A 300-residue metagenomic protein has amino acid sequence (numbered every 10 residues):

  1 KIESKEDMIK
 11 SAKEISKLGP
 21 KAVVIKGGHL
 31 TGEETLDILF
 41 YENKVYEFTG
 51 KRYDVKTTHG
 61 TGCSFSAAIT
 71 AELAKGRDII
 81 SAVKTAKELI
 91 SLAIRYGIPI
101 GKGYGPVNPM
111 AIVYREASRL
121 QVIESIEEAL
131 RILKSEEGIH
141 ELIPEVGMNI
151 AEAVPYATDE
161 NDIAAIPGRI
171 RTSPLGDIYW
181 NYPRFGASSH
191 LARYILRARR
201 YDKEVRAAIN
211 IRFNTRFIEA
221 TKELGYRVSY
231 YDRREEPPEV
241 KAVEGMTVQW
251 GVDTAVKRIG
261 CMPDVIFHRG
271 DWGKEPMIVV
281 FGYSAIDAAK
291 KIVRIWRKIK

Functional and structural regions predicted by a protein language model:
K1-V45: Conserved phosphate/ATP/ADP-binding segment of small-molecule kinases
M8-S16, D78-I94: Short, well-structured alpha-helical segments that form the helix of a local strand-helix-strand
G27-T31, K51-D54, A86-S91, A111-V113 (+2 more regions): Glycine-rich beta-alpha junction loops
V45-H59: Short pre-catalytic strand/loop immediately N-terminal to key active-site residues, enriched for Gly-Thr
T57-R77: Short, small-residue alpha-helix embedded
S66-L73, A86, Y194-A198, I292: Buried hydrophobic packing segments
G97, Y104, M110-K300: Conserved mixed alpha/beta catalytic, RNA-binding, or beta-rich assembly cores of soluble enzyme, regulatory
